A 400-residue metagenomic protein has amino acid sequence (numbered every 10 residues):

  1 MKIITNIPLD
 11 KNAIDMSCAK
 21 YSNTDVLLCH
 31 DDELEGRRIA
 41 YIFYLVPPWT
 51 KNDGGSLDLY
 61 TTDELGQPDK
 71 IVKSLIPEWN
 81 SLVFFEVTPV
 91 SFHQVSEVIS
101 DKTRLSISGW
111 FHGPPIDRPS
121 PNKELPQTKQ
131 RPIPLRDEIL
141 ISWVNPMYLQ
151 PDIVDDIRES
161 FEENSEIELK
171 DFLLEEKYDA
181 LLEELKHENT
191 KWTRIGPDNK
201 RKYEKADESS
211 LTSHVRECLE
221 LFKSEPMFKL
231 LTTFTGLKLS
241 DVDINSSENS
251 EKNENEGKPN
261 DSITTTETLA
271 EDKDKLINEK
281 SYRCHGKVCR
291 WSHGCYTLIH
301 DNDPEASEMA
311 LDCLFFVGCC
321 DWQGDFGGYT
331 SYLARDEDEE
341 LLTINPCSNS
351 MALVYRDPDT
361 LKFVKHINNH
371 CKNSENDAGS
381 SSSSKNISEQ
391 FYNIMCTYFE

Functional and structural regions predicted by a protein language model:
M1-E400: Fe(II)/2-oxoglutarate oxygenase catalytic core
